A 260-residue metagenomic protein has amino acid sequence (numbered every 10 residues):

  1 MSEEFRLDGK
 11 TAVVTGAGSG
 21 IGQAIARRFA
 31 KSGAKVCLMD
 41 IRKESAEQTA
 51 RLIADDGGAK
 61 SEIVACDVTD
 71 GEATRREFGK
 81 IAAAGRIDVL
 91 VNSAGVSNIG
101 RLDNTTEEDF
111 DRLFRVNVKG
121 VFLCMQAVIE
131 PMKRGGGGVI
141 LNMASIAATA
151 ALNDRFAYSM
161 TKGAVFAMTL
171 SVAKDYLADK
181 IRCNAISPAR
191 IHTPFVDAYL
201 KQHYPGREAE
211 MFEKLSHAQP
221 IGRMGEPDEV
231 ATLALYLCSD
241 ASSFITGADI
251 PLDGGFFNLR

Functional and structural regions predicted by a protein language model:
S2-E4, A150, L235, T246-R260: Short C-terminal tail/terminal secondary-structure segment of NAD(P)H-dependent dehydrogenase/reductase domains
T11, G18-G20: Conserved glycine-rich cofactor-binding loop
R101-L102, D109-F114, L215: Substrate-binding pocket helix/loop in short-chain dehydrogenase/reductase
M125, T161, T169: Active-site helix of classical SDR
E130, K174-A178, S243: Alpha-helical segment proximal to the catalytic Tyr-Lys
S145: Residue(s) in the substrate-gating loop at a strand-loop-helix junction that position the organic substrate next
A185, T193, R207-A241, I245 (+1 more regions): C-terminal helical subdomain
